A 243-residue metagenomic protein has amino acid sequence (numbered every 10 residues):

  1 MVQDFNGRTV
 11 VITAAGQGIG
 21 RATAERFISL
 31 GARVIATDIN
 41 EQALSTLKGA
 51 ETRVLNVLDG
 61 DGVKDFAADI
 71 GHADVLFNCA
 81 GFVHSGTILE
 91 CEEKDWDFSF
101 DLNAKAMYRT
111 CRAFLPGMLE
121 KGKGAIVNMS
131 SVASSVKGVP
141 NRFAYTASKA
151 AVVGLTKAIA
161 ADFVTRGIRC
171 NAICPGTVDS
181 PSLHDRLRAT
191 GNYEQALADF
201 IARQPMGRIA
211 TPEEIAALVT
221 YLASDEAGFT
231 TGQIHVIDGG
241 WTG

Functional and structural regions predicted by a protein language model:
T87-I88, E92-F100, F200: Substrate-binding pocket helix/loop in short-chain dehydrogenase/reductase
C91, K137-T146, A158: Active-site loop-to-helix junction immediately N-terminal to the catalytic Tyr of the SDR YXXXK motif in Rossmann-fold
Y108, R208-I237, T242: C-terminal substrate-recognition "lid" of short-chain dehydrogenase/reductases
C111, S148, T156: Active-site helix of classical SDR
P116, A161-T165, G228: Alpha-helical segment proximal to the catalytic Tyr-Lys
S131: Residue(s) in the substrate-gating loop at a strand-loop-helix junction that position the organic substrate next
P175-D185: Short, flexible catalytic-loop segment of classical short-chain dehydrogenase/reductase
